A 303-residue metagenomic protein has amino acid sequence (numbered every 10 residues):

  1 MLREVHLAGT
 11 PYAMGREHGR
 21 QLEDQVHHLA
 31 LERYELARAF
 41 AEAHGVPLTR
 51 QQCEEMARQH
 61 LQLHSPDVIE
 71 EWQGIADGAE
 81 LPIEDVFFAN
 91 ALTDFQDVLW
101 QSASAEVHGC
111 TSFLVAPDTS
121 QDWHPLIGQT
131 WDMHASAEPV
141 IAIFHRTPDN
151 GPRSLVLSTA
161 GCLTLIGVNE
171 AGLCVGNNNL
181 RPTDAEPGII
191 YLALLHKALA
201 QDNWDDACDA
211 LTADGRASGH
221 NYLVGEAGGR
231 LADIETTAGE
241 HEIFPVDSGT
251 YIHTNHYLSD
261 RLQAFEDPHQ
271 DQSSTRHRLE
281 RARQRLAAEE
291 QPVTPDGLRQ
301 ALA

Functional and structural regions predicted by a protein language model:
M1-A79, P117-L126, T130-A303: C-terminal, well-structured catalytic/ligand-binding subdomain of enzymes
D77, E84-P125: Gly/Pro-rich turn-and-neighbor structural signature
